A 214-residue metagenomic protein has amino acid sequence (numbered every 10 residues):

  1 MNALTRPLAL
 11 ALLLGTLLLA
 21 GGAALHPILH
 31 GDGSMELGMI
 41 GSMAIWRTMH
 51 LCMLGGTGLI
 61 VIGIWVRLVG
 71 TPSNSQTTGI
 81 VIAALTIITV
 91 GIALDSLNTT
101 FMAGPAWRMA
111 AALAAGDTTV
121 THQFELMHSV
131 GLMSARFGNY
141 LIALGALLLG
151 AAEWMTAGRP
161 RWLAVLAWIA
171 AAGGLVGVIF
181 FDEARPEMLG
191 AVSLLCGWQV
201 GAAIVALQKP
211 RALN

Functional and structural regions predicted by a protein language model:
M1-N214: Hydrophobic, aromatic-enriched alpha-helical segments typical of multi-pass transmembrane helices
